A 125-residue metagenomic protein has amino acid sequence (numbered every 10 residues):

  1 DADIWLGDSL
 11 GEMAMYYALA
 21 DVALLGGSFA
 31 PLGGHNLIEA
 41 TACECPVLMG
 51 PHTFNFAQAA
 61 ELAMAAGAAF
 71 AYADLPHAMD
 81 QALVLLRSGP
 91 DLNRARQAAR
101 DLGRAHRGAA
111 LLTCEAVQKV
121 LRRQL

Functional and structural regions predicted by a protein language model:
D1-L125: Nucleotide-activated sugar donor-binding and catalytic core shared by glycosyltransferases and related lipid-linked
